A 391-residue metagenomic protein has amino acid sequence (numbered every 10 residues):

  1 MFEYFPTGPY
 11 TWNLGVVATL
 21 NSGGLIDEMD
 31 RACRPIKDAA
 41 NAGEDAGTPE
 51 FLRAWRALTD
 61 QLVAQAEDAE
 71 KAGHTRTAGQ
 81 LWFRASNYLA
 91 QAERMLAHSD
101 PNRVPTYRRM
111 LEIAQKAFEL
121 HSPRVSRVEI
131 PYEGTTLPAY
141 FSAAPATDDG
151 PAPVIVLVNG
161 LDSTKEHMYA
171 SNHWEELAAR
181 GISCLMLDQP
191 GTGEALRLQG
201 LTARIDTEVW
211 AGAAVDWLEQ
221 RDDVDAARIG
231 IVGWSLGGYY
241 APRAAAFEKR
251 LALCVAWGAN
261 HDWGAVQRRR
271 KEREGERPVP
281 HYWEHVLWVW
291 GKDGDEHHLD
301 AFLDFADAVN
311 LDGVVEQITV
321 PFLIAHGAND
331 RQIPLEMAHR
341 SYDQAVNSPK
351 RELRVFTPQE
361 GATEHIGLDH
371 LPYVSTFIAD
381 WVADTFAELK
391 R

Functional and structural regions predicted by a protein language model:
R53-W55, T59-L62, V104-D148: N-terminal cap/lid segment of alpha/beta-hydrolase-fold proteins
A90, W217-E272: Primarily recognizes the serine-hydrolase "nucleophile elbow" in alpha/beta-hydrolase and SGNH/GDSL folds
L201-D223: Alpha/beta-hydrolase active-site loop
K271-V314: Mobile cap/lid helix-loop segments that gate and shape the active-site cleft of serine hydrolases
I318-T319, I324-H326, D330: Short beta-strand/loop motif that positions the catalytic acidic residue of the alpha/beta-hydrolase fold
V320, P334-Q344: Short alpha-helix in the alpha/beta-hydrolase fold that links the catalytic acid
Y342-T363: Catalytic histidine neighborhood in serine/cysteine hydrolases with alpha/beta-hydrolase-type architecture
G367-R391: Catalytic active-site module of serine/aspartate enzymes centered on a nucleophile-bearing elbow/loop
